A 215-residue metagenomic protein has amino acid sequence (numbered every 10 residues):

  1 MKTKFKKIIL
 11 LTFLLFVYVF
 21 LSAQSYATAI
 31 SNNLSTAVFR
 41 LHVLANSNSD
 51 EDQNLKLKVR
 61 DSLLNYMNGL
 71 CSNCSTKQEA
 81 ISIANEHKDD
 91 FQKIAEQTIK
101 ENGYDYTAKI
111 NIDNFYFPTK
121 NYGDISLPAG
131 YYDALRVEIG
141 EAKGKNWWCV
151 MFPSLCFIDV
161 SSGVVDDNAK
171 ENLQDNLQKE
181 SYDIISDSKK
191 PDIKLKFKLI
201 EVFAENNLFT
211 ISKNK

Functional and structural regions predicted by a protein language model:
M1, D166, L177-K215: Glycine-rich, aromatic-bearing surface loops/beta-hairpins
K7-S22: Hydrophobic membrane-insertion alpha-helices, especially the h-region of bacterial N-terminal signal peptides
S22-L34: Aromatic-capped interface at the extracytoplasmic side of an N-terminal signal-anchor transmembrane helix
A37-K88: Early exported N-terminus immediately downstream of N-terminal targeting peptides
V38-L44, T107-N111, A134-E138, W148-V150 (+1 more regions): Soluble periplasmic/extracytoplasmic beta-strand elements of cell-envelope proteins
N46, S62-C74, D90, I94-N102 (+2 more regions): Structured segments of extracytoplasmic/periplasmic soluble domains in secreted or envelope-associated proteins
K77-P118: Amphipathic, coiled-coil-like alpha-helical scaffolding segments used for oligomerization/assembly
I125-I193: Soluble extracytoplasmic domains of inner/organellar membrane proteins
